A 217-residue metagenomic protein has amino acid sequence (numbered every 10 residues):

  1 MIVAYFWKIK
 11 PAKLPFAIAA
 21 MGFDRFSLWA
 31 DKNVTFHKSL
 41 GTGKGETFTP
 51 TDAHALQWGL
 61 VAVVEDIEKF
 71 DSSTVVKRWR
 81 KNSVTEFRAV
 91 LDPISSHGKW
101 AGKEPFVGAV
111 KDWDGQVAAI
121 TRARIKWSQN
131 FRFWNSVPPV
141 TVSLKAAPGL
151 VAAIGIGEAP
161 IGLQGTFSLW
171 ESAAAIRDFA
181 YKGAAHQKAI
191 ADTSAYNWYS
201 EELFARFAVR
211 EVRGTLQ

Functional and structural regions predicted by a protein language model:
M1-W58, E65-S73, R80-G165, A175-K182 (+2 more regions): Short S/T/G/P-rich N-terminal loop/turn motif that feeds into the first structured element of a domain
A184-K188: Compact nucleic-acid interaction/catalytic patches
I190-Y196: C-terminal end-helix/capping segment
